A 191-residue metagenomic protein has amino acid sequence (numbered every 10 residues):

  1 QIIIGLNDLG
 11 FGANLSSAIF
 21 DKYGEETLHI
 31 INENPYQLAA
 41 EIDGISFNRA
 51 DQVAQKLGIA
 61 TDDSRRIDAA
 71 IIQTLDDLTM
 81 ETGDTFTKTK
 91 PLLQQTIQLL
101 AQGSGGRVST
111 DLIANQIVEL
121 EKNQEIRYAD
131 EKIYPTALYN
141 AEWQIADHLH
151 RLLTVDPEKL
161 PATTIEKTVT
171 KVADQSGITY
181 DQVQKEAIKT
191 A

Functional and structural regions predicted by a protein language model:
Q1-E131, H148, T190: Accessory alpha-helical DNA-binding modules that contact the DNA backbone or grooves
Q98-G105, K122, I126-A191: ASCE P-loop NTPase motor cores of helicases and related translocases
